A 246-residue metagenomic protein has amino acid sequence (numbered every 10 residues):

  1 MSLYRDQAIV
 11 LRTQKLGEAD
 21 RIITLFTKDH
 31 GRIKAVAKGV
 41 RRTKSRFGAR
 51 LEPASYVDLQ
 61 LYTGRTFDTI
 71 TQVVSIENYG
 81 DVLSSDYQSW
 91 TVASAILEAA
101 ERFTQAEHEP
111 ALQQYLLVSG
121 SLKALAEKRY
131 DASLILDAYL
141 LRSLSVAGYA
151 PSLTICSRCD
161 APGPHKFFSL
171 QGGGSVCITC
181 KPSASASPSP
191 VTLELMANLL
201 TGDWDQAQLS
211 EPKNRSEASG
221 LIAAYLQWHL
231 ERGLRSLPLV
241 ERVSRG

Functional and structural regions predicted by a protein language model:
M1-I22, F26-G246: Non-catalytic alpha-helical scaffolds and adjoining flexible linkers that form interface surfaces for assembly
